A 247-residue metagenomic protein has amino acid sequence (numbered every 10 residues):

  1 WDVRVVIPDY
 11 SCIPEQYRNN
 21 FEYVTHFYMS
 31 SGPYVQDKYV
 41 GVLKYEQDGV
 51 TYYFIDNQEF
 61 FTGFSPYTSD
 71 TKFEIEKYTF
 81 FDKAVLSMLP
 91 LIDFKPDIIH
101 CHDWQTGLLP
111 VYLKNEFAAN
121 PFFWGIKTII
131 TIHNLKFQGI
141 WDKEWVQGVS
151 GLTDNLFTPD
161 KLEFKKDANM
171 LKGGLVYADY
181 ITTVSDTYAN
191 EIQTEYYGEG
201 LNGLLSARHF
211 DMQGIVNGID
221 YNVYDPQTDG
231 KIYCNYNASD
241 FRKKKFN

Functional and structural regions predicted by a protein language model:
W1-N247: Catalytic cores of nucleotide-sugar-dependent glycosyltransferases that transfer UDP/GDP/TDP-activated
